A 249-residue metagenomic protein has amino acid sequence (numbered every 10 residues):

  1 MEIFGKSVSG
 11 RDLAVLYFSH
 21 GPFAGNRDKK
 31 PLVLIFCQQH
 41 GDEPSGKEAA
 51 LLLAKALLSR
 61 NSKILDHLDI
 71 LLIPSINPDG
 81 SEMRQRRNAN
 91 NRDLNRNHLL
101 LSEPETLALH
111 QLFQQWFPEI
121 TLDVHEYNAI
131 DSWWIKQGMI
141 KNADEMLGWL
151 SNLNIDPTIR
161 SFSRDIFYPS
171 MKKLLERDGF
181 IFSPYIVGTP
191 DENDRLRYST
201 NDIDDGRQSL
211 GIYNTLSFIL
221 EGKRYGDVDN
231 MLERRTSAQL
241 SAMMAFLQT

Functional and structural regions predicted by a protein language model:
M1-T249: Structured catalytic-domain cores with a bias toward divalent-metal coordination
